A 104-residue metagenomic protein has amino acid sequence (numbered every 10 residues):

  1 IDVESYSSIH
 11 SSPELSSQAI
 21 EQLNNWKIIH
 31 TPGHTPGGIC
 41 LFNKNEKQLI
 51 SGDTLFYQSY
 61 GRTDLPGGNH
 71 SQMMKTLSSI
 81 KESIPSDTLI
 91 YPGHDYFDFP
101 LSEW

Functional and structural regions predicted by a protein language model:
I1-N25: Active-site HxH/HxHxD metal-binding segment of metal-dependent hydrolases
V3, T35-W104: Metallo-beta-lactamase
P13-S16, P32, H94: Residues at the C-termini of beta-strands that transition into short coil/loop
Q18-K44: Core dinuclear metal-dependent hydrolase active-site scaffold
